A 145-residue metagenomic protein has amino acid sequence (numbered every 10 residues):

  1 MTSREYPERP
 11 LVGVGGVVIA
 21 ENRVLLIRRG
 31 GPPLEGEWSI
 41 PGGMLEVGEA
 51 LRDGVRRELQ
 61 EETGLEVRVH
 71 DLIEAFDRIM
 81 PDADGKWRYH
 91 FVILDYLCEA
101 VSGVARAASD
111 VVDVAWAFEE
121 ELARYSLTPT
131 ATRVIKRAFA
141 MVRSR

Functional and structural regions predicted by a protein language model:
M1-Y6, D82-K86: Short, P/G- and charge-enriched loop/turn segments at secondary-structure junctions
T2-V24, L97: Conserved N-terminal beta-strand and adjoining loop/helix that marks the start of the Nudix/MutT-like hydrolase domain
L11, I19, E35, I40 (+2 more regions): Short connector loops at helix/strand junctions that flank enzyme active sites, especially segments positioning acidic
R23-E61, L65: Conserved Nudix-box catalytic region and its N-terminal flanking loop in Nudix hydrolases and closely related
E66-A75: A short coil-to-beta-strand element that immediately follows conserved catalytic motifs
F76-V104: Active-site-adjacent beta-strand/loop module that shapes the phosphate/pyrophosphate-binding cleft
D95-L97, R106-A138: NUDIX/MutT-family hydrolases
F139-R145: Generic C-terminal helix-cap and adjacent flexible tail
